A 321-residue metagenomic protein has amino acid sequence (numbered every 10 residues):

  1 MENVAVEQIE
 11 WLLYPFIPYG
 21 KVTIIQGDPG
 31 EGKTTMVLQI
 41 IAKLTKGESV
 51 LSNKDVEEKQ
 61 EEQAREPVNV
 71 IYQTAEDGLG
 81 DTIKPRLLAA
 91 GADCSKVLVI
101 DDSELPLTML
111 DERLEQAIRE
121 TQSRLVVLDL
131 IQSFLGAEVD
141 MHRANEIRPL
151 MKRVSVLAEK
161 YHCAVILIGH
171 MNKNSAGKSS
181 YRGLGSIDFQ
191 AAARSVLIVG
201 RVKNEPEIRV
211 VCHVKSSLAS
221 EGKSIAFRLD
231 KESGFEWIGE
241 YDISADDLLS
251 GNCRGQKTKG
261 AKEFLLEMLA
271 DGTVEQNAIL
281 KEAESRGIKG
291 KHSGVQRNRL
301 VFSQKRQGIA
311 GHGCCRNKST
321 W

Functional and structural regions predicted by a protein language model:
V6-Q8, L12-L13, D28-E31, S49 (+4 more regions): Conserved inter-motif catalytic segment of the P-loop NTP-binding fold
Y19-T23, V68: Pre-Walker A (Motif I) flank of P-loop NTPase domains
I24-I25, G30, T34-T35, R65 (+3 more regions): Phosphate-binding/switch region of NTP-binding enzymes
M36, I40: Hydrophobic positions on the alpha1 helix immediately C-terminal to the Walker A/P-loop
T45: Gly/Ala-rich phosphate-binding loop of Rossmann-like dinucleotide-binding domains, activating on the conserved
R65-P67, R119-Q122, K160-Y161, K203-W321: C-terminal regions of RecA-like/P-loop NTPase motor modules
